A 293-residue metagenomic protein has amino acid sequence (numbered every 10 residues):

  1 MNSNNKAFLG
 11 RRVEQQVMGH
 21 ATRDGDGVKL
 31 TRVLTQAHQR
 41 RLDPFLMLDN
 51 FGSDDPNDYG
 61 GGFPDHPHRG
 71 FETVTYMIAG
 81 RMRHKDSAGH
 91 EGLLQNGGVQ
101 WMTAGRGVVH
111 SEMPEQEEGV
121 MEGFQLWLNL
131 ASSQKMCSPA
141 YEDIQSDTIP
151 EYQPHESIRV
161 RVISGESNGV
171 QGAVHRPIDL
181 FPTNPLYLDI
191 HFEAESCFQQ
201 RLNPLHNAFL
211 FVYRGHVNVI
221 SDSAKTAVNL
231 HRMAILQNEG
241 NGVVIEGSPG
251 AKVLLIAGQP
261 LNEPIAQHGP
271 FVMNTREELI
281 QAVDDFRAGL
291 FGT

Functional and structural regions predicted by a protein language model:
M1-T293: Jelly-roll (double-stranded beta-helix
